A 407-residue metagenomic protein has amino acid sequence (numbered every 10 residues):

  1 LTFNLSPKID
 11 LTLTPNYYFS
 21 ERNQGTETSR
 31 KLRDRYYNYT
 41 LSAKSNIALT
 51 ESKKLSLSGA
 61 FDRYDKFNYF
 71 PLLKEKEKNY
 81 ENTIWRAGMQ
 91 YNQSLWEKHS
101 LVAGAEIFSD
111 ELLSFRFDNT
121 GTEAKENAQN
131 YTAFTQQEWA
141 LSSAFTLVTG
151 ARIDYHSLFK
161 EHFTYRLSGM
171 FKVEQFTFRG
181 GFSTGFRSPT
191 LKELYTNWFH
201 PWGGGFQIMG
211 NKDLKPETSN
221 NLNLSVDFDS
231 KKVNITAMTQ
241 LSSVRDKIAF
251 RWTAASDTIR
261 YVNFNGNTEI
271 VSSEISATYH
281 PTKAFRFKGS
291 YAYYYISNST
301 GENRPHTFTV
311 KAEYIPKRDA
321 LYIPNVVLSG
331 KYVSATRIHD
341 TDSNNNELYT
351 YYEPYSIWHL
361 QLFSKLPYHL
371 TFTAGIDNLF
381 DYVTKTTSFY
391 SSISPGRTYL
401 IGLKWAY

Functional and structural regions predicted by a protein language model:
N4-R86: Flexible loop and strand-edge segments within Gram-negative outer membrane beta-barrel domains
K8-L13, E51-L55, K98-L101, A144-L147 (+5 more regions): Repeated loop/turn-to-beta-strand initiation elements of outer-membrane beta-barrel proteins
K8-Y18, L55-Y69, L101-S109, F115 (+3 more regions): Surface-exposed extracellular loop regions of Gram-negative outer-membrane beta-barrel proteins
L13-Y17, L57-R63, A103-S109, T149-I153 (+6 more regions): Transmembrane beta-barrel strands of outer-membrane/channel proteins
R30-K44, A48, V173-T177, T184-V244 (+3 more regions): Outer-membrane beta-barrel signature, preferentially recognizing the C-terminal barrel domain of Gram-negative
R30-Y37, E75-T83, G121-Q129, Y155-E161 (+6 more regions): Replace "Gram-negative outer membrane beta-barrel proteins" with "bacterial and organellar outer membrane beta-barrel
A140-F145, T239-V244, N263-H339, F380: Gram-negative outer-membrane beta-barrel transporters
S243-R245, S334-T341, L362-Y407: C-terminal beta-signal and adjacent terminal beta-strands/loops of Gram-negative outer-membrane beta-barrel proteins
